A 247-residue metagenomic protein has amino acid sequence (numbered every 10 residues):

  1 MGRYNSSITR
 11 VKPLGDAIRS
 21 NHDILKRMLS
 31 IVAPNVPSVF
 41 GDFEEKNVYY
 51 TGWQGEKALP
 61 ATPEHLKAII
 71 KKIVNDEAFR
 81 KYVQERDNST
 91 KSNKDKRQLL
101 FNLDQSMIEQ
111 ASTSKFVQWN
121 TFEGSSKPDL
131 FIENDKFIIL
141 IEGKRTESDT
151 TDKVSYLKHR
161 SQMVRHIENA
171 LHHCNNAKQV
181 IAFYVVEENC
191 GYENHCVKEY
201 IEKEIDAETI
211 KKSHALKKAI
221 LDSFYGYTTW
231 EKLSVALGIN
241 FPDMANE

Functional and structural regions predicted by a protein language model:
M1-E247: Charged, terminal alpha-helix-loop-beta segments that serve as non-catalytic nucleic-acid engagement and/or assembly
